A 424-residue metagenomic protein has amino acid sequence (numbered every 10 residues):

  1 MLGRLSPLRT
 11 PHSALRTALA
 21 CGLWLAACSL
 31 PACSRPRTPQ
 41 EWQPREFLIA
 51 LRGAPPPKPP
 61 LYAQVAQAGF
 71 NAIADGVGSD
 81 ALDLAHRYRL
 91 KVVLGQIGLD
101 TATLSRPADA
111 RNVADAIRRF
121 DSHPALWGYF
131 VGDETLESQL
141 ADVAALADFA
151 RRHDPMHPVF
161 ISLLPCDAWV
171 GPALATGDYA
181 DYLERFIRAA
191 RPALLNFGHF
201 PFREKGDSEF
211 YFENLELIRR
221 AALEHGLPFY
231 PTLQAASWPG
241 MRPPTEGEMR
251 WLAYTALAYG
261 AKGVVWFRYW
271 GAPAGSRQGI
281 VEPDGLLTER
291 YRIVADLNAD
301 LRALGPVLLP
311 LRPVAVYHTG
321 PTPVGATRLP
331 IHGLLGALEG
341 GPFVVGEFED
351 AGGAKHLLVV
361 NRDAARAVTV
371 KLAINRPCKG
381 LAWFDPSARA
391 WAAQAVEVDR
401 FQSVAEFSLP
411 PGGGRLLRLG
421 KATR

Functional and structural regions predicted by a protein language model:
M1, S6-T17, L23-A27, T423-R424: Short, basic, low-complexity termini and linkers enriched in Ser/Thr/Gly/Pro that act as targeting/leader peptides
S34-K379, D385-K421: Glycan-processing catalytic domains of CAZymes
